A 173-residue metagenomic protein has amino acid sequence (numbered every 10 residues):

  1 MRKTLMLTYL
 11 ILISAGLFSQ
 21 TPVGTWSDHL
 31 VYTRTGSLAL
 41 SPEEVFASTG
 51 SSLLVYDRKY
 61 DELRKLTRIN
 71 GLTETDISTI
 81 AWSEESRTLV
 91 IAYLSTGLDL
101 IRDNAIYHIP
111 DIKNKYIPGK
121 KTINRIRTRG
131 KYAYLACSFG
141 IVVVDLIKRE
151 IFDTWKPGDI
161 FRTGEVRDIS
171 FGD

Functional and structural regions predicted by a protein language model:
T4-A15: Sec-dependent N-terminal signal peptides
L17-S19: Boundary at the C-terminal end of the N-terminal hydrophobic targeting segment
T21-S41, L66-E85, P110-R129, D153-G172: Short coil-to-beta transitions that initiate beta-strands within beta-rich domains
E44-A47, T88-I91, Y132-L135: Conserved beta-propeller blade signature
S48-R68: Beta-propeller domains
S51-L54, L94-L98, F139-V142: Loop/turn residues immediately N-terminal
D57-D61, R102-A105, D145-R149: Short loop/turn segments that connect beta-strands within beta-propeller blades
